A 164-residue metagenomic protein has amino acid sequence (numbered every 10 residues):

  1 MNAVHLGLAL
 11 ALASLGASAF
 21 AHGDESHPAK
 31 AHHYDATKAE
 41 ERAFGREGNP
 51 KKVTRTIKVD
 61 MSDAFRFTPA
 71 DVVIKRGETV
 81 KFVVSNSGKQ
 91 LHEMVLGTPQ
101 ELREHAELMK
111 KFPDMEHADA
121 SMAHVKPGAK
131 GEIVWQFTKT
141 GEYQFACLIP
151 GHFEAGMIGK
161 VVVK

Functional and structural regions predicted by a protein language model:
M1-G7: Bacterial N-terminal signal peptides that target proteins for export
L8-A9, A19-A21: Cleavable N-terminal signal peptides
S14-S18: N-terminal signal peptide c-region/cleavage motif recognized by signal peptidases
H22, H27-K38, R66, A120-K164: Extracellular/periplasmic metallocenter environments
F44, N49-T79: N-terminal edge beta-strand
K51-V53, L102-K139: Extracytoplasmic beta-sandwich strand-turn segments characteristic of Greek-key/jelly-roll folds
V84-N86: Asparagine-centered strand-capping/turn motif at beta-strand->loop junctions
E93-G97: Beta-strand signatures of extracellular beta-sandwich domains
